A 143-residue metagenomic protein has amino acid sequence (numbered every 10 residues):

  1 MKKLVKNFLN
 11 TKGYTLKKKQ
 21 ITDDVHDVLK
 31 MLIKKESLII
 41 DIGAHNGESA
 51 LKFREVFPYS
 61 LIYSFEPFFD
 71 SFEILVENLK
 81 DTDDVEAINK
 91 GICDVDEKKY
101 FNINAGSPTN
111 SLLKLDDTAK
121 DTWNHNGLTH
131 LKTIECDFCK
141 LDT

Functional and structural regions predicted by a protein language model:
M1-T143: Phosphate/nucleotide-binding beta-alpha loop and adjacent structural elements of enzyme active sites
